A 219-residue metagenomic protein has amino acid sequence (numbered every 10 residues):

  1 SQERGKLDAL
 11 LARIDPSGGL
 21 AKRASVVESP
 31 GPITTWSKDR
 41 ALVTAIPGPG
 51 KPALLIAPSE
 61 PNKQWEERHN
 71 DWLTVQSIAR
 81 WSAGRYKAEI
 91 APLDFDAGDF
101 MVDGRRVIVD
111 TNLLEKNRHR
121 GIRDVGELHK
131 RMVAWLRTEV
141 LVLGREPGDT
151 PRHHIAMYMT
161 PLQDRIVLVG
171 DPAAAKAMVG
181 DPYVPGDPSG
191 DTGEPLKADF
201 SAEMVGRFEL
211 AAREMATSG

Functional and structural regions predicted by a protein language model:
S1-G219: The feature marks the mature, well-folded catalytic cores of soluble enzymes
